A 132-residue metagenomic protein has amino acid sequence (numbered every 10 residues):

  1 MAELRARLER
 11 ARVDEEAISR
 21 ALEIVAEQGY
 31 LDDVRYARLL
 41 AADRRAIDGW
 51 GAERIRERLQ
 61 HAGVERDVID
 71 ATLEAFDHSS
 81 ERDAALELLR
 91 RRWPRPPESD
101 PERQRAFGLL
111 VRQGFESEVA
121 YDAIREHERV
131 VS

Functional and structural regions predicted by a protein language model:
M1-S132: An alpha-helical, amphipathic repeat domain used for nucleic-acid recognition, typified by the mTERF helical solenoid
